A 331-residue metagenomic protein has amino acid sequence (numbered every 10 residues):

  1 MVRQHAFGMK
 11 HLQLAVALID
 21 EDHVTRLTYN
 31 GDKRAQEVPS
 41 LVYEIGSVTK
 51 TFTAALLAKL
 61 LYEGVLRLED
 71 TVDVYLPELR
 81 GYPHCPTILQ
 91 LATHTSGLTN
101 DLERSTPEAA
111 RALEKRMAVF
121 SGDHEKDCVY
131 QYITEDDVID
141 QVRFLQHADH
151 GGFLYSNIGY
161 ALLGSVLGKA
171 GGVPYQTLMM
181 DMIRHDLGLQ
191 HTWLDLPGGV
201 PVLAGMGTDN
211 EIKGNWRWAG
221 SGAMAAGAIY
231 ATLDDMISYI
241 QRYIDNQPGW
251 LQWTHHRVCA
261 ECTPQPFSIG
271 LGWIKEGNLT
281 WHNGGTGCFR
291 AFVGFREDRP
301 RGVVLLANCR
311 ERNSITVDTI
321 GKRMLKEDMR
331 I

Functional and structural regions predicted by a protein language model:
M1-I45, V65-R67, L196-P197, G214: Short, conserved catalytic-motif segment at the N-terminal edge
G8-K10, Q36, Y82-C85, T286-G287 (+1 more regions): Extracellular/periplasmic catalytic domains that process cell-envelope and extracellular macromolecules
L14-L18, I274, V293: Short beta-strand scaffold segments in enzyme catalytic cores
D22, E44-E69, L163-G168, M236 (+1 more regions): Active-site SXXK
R26-T28, V293-R310: Short, well-ordered beta-strand elements
R67-Y82, D186-L187: Short, glycine/proline-biased beta-turn/loop segments that scaffold the active-site neighborhood
P83-G287, A291: Short, surface-exposed loop or secondary-structure junction motifs that flank catalytic or metal-binding residues
C259-E261, R310-I331: Short, gly/Ser/Thr-rich active-site loops of penicillin-recognizing serine hydrolases
